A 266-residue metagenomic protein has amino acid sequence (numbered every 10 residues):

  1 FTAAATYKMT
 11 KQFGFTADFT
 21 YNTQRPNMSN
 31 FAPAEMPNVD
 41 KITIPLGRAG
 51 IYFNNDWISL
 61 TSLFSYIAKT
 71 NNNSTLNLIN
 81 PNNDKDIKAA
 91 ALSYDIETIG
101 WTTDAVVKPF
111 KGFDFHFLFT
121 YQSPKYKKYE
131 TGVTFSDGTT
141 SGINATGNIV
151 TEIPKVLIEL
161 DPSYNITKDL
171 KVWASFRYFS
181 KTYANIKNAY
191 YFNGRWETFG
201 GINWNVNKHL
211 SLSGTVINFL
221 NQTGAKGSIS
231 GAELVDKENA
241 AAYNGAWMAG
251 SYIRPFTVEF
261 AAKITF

Functional and structural regions predicted by a protein language model:
F1, T43-G47, Y52-D56, Y66 (+4 more regions): Residues that define the transmembrane beta-barrel architecture of outer-membrane proteins
A5-Q24, W57-S59, L63-N73, L78-N185 (+1 more regions): Gram-negative outer-membrane beta-barrel transporters
Q24-S29, P33-P37: Flexible loop and strand-edge segments within Gram-negative outer membrane beta-barrel domains
N30, V39, T75, A225-G231: A surface-exposed, glycine/aromatic-enriched loop/edge motif typical of exported proteins
F31-A34, N82-D84, L234-A242: Short glycine/proline- and charge-enriched loop/turn segments that cap or connect secondary-structure elements
E35-D40, A90-S93, A145-V150, K187-Y191 (+1 more regions): Outer-membrane beta-barrel domain signature
K181-T182, W204-F266: C-terminal beta-signal and adjacent terminal beta-strands/loops of Gram-negative outer-membrane beta-barrel proteins
G200-I202: Short, basic/aromatic-rich helical patch in the C-terminal catalytic core of site-specific tyrosine
